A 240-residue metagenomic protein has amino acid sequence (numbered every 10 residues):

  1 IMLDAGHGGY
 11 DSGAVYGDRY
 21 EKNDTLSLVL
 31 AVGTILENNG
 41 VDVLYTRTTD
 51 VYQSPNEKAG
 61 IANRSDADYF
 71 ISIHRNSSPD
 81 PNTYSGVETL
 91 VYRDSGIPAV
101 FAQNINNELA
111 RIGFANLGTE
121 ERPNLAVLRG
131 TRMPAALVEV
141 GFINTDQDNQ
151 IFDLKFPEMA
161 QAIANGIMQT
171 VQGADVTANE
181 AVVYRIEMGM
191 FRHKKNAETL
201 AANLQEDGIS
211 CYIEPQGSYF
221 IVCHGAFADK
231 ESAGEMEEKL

Functional and structural regions predicted by a protein language model:
I1, V87, A136, Y184-I186 (+1 more regions): A broad, low-specificity signal marking well-ordered, structured residues that form hydrophobic/aromatic
I1-D18: Short glycine-rich His-centered loop
L3, A136-V138, V222: Short beta-strand motif preference
A5-H7, R47, S77, R93 (+4 more regions): A mature extracytoplasmic/lumenal domain signature
D11-G13, D146-Q147, I221-C223: A short acidic, helix-capping loop that chelates divalent metal ions and anchors anionic groups
V15-K22, I105, A226-E237: Periplasmic OmpA-like peptidoglycan-binding domain that tethers envelope proteins to the cell wall
R19-E180, K195: Active-site-proximal helix/loop segments of hydrolytic enzymes
A178-L240: Solvent-exposed beta-strand motifs enriched in subsets of small alpha/beta binding domains, especially certain
